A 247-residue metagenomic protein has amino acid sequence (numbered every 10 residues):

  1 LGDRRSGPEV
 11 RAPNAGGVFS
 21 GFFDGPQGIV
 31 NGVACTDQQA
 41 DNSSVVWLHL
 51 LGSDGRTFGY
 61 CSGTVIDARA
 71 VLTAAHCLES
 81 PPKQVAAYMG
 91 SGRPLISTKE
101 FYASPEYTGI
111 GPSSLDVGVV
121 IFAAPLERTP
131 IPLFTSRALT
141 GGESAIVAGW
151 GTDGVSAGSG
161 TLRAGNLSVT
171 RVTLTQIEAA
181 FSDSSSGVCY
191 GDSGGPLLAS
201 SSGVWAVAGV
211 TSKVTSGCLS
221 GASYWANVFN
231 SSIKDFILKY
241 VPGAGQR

Functional and structural regions predicted by a protein language model:
G2, G7, A12-A15, G21 (+5 more regions): C-terminal subregion of chymotrypsin/trypsin-like serine protease catalytic domains
V10, I96, F101, S113-G187 (+3 more regions): Chymotrypsin/trypsin-fold serine protease catalytic domain
S20-D41, E79, K83-R128, F134-R137 (+2 more regions): Conserved catalytic-core segment of clan PA serine endopeptidases
A40-W47, T175-E178: Short, hydrophobic/aromatic-rich segments at coil-to-beta transitions
V45-W47, L51-A68, P94, P112: A conserved glycine-rich beta-strand in the N-terminal activation segment of trypsin-fold
V46-H49, K83-R93, E143-G149, A199: Short conserved beta-strand and strand-loop elements enriched in small hydrophobics with frequent Asp/Gly
H49-G52, T73-H76, P81-P82, P105 (+5 more regions): Sec/Tat-exported extracytoplasmic proteins
H49-L51, I66-A68, A74-C77, M89-S91 (+5 more regions): Active-site-proximal beta-strand/loop segments in catalytic clefts of secreted hydrolases
